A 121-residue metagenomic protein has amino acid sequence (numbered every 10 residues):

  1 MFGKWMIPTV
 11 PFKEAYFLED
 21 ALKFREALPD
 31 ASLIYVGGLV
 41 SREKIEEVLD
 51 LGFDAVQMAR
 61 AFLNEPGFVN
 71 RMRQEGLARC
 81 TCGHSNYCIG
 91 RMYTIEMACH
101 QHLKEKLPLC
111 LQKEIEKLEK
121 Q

Functional and structural regions predicted by a protein language model:
M1-Q121: Flavin-dependent oxidoreductase catalytic cores
